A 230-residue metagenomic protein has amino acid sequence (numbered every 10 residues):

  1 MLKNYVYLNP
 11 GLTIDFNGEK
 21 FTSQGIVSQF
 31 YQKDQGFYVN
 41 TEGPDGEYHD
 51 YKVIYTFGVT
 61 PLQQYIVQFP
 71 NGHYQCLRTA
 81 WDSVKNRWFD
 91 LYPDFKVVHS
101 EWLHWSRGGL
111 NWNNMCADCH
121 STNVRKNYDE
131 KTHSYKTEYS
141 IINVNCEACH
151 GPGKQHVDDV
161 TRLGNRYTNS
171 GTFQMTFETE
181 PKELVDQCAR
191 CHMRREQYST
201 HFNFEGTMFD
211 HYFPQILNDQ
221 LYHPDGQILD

Functional and structural regions predicted by a protein language model:
M1-T56, Q64-F69, D90-W102, N123-D230: Primarily the internal scaffold of c-type cytochrome electron-transfer domains, especially repeated/multiheme c-type
V27, G36, L62, Y74-C76 (+1 more regions): A common structural microfeature
T56-S83: N-terminal accessory interaction module
Q75-G109: A short, surface-exposed interaction/processing loop segment used at functional sites
W81-S83, H120, H192: Short, flexible loop/turn elements at secondary-structure junctions
N111-K126: C-terminal substrate/ligand-recognition segments
